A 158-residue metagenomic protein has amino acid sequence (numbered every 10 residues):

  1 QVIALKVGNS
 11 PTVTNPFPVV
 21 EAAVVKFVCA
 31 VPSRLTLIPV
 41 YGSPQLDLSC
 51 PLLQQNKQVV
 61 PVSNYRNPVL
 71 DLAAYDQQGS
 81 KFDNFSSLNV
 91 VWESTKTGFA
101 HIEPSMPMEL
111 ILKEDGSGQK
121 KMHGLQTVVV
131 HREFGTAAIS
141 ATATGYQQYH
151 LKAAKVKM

Functional and structural regions predicted by a protein language model:
Q1-V13, R132-G145: Short, aromatic- and glycine-rich surface loops/edge beta-strands on solvent-exposed regions
Q1-V2, V59-P61, E103-A138: Extracellular/luminal low-complexity segments enriched in Ser/Thr/Pro
K6, V40, Q77, K96 (+4 more regions): Intrinsically disordered, low-complexity segments enriched in small/polar residues
G8-Q78, F82, F99-P107, T144-M158: Short S/T/G/P-enriched beta-strand
K26, D71-A73, V91-E93, V129 (+1 more regions): Beta-strand cores of modular interaction/reader domains in eukaryotic scaffold and signaling proteins, especially PDZ
R66, N84, H131-E133: Residue-level signal for WD-repeat beta-propeller blades
S87-L110: Short, solvent-exposed loop/linker segments at beta-strand-coil boundaries, enriched for Pro/Gly and Ser/Thr
